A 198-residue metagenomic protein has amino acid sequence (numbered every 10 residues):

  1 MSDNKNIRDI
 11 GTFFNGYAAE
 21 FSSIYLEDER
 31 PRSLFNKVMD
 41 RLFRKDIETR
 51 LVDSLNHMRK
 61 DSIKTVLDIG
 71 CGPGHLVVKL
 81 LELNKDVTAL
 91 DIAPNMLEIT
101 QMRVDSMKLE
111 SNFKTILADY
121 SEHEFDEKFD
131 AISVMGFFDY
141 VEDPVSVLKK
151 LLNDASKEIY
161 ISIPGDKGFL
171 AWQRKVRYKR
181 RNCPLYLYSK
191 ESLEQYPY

Functional and structural regions predicted by a protein language model:
S2-R59: Conserved class I S-adenosyl-L-methionine
G70-G72: Class I SAM-dependent methyltransferase "Motif I" SAM/SAH-binding loop
H75-L109, K114-Y120: Class I SAM-dependent methyltransferase SAM/SAH-binding core
S133: A conserved beta-strand element that flanks and buttresses the S-adenosyl-L-methionine
V141-K150: A short, conserved alpha-helix within the catalytic core of class I
S156-P164: Conserved beta-strand signature within the Rossmann-like core of class I S-adenosyl-L-methionine
P164-P184: Short, glycine-/aromatic-enriched active-site segment of Class I SAM-dependent methyltransferases
P184-Y198: Short alpha-helix
